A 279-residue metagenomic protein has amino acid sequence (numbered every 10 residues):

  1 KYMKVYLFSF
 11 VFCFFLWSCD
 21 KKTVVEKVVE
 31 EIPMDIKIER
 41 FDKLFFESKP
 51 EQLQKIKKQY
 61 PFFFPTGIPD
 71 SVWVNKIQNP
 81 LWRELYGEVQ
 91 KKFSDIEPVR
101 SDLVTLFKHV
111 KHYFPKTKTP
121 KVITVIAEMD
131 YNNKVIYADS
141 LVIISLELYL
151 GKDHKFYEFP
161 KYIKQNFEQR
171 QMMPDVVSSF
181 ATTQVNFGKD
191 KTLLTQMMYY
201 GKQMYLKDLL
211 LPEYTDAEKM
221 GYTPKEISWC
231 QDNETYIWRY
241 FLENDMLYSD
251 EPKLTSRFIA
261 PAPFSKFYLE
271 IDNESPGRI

Functional and structural regions predicted by a protein language model:
K4-S9: Sec-dependent signal peptide recognition, specifically the positively charged N-region followed immediately by
F15-S18: C-terminal motif of bacterial Sec signal peptides marking the signal peptidase cleavage site
D20-Y86: N-terminal mature-domain "stem" immediately C-terminal to a signal peptide or N-terminal signal-anchor/transmembrane
G67-W73, V135-V142, Y236-R239, F267-P276: Short, charged low-complexity intrinsically disordered segments located at boundaries of structured domains
W82-T235, F241-M246, E251, I279: Acidic/His-rich structured neighborhood in mature extracellular/periplasmic domains
E251-I279: C-terminal soluble interaction/assembly domains
